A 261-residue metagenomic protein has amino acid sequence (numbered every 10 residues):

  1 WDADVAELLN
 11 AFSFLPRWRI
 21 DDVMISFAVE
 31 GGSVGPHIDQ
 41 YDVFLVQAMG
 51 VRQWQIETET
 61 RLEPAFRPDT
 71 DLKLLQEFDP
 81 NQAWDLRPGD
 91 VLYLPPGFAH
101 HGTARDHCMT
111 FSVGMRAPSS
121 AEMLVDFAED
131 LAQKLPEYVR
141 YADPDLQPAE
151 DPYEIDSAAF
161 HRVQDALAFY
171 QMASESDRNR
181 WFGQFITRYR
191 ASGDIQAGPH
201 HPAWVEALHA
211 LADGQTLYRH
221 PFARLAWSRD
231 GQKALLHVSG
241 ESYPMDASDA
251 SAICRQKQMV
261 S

Functional and structural regions predicted by a protein language model:
W1-D90, F98, T103-R140, D145: Active-site region of the double-stranded beta-helix
P36, K134-L135, D151, V205 (+1 more regions): Short amphipathic alpha-helical patches
D39-V43, D156-F160, Q196-G198: Short, charged low-complexity intrinsically disordered segments located at boundaries of structured domains
Q40, Q47, Q53-Q55, Q76 (+10 more regions): Residue-identity detector for glutamine
E129-A191: Long, charge-rich alpha-helical interaction segments
A173-M259: Acidic, low-complexity/disordered tracts enriched in E/D and polar residues
